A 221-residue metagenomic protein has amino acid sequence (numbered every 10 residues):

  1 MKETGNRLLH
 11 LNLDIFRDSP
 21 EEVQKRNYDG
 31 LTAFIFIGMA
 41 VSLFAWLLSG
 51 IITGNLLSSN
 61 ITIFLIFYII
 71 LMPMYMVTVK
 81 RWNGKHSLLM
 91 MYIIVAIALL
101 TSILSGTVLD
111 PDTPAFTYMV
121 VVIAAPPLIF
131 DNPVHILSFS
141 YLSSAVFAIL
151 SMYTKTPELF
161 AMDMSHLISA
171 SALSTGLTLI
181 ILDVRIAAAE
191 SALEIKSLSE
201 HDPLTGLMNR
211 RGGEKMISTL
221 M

Functional and structural regions predicted by a protein language model:
M1-S19: Non-catalytic regulatory/interaction regions at protein termini and inter-domain linkers
K25-M39, L56-I63, H86, L128-S138 (+1 more regions): Alpha-helical transmembrane segments and their helix-membrane boundary motifs
F34-A125, S143-A145: Hydrophobic transmembrane alpha-helices and their membrane-interface boundaries in multi-pass, membrane-anchored
A125-L137, S171-L179: Short helix-perturbing small/polar motifs within transmembrane alpha-helices
L137-A148: Central hydrophobic cores of alpha-helical transmembrane segments in multi-pass integral membrane proteins
F147-M164: Interfacial aromatic-anchored transmembrane helix boundaries in multi-pass membrane proteins
S169-K196: Juxtamembrane or sensor-core-proximal signal-transducing alpha helices that couple sensory domains to cytosolic
K196-S218: Conserved nucleotide-binding and Mg2+-coordinating catalytic segments in signaling enzymes
